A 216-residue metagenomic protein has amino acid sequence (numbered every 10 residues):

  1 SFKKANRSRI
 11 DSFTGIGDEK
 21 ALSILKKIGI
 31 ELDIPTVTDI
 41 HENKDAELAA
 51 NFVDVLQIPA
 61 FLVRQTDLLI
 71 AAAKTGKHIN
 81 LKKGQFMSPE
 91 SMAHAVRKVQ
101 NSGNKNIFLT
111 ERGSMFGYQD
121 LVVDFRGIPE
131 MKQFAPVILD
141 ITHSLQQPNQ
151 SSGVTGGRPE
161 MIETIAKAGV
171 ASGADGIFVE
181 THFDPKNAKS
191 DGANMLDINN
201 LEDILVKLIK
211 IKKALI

Functional and structural regions predicted by a protein language model:
S1-E19, T181-A193: Glycine-rich, proline-tolerant flexible connector loops at the mouths of alpha/beta enzymes
S1-F2, P35-I40, L139-I141, D175-D184: Short beta-strand segments at enzyme active-site cores
S8-I16, I34-D39, I58-F61, G117-Y118 (+1 more regions): Active-site mouth loops of central-metabolism enzymes
S12-V37, A72-H78, G127-L139, I165-A168 (+1 more regions): Alpha-helix-loop-beta-strand connector modules within alpha/beta enzyme cores
G17, E31-D45, D54-D67, H78-P89 (+1 more regions): Catalytic beta/alpha-barrel core
A49: Conserved structured catalytic cores and adjacent interaction surfaces of nucleotide-binding/hydrolyzing enzymes
T75-T181: Catalytic alpha/beta core domains of metabolic enzymes, predominantly
Q147, P159-E160, P185-N200: ATP-dependent carboxylate activation and anion-phosphoryl transfer catalytic cores that bind Mg-ATP to form
